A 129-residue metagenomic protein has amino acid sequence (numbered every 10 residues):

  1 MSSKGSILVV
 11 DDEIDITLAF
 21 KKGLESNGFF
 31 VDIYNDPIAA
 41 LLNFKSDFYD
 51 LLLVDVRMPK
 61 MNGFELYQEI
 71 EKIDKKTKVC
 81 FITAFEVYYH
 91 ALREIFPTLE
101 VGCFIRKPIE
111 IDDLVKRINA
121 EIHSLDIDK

Functional and structural regions predicted by a protein language model:
D11, D55: Active-site residues of response regulator receiver
I14-D32, L99: Two-component/phosphorelay signaling modules centered on CheY-like receiver
I33-L51: Acidic, metal-coordinating helix/loop segments flanking the phosphotransfer/catalytic sites of two-component signaling
N35-D36, N62-L66: Acidic catalytic/metal-coordinating carboxylates
L42, F64-K75: Short amphipathic alpha-helix used as the core "switch/output" element in two-component signaling
M58: Receiver (REC) domain active-site loop signature in two-component systems and cognate sites in sensor histidine kinases
E65, E86-C103, D112, K116: Alpha4 helix (beta4-alpha4-beta5 surface) of REC/receiver domains from two-component response regulators
I82-A84: Hydrophobic/aromatic residues positioned on beta-strands within the core alpha/beta folds
